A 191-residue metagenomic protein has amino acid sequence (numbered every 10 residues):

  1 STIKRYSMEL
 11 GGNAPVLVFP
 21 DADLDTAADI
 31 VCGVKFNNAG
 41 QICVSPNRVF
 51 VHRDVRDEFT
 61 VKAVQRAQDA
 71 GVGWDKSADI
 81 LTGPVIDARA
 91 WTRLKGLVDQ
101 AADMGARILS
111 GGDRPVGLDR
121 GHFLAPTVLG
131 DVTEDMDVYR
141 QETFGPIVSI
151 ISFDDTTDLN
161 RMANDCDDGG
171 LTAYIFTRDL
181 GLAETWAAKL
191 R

Functional and structural regions predicted by a protein language model:
S1-T133, D155-T156, M162, K189-L190: ALDH superfamily catalytic-core signature
G121-A125, Q141-I147, C166-L171: Conserved glycine-rich beta-strand-loop-beta hairpin in the small C-terminal domain of fold type I
D135-R140: Cytochrome P450 core scaffold surrounding the K-helix E-X-X-R motif and the conserved "meander" helix-loop region
S149-I151: Active-site donor-binding acidic/aromatic loop of nucleotide-activated sugar and phosphosugar transferases involved
T172-F176: Short amphipathic N-terminal alpha-helix
